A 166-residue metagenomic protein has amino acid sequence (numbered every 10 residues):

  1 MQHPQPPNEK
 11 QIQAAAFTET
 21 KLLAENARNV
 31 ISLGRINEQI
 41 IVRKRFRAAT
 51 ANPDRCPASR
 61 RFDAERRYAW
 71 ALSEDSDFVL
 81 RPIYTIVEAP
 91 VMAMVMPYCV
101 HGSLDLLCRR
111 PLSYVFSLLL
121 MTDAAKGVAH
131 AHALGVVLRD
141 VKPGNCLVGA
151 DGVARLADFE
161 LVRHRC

Functional and structural regions predicted by a protein language model:
V30, G34-S59: ATP-binding glycine-rich loop module of kinase domains
R67-D77: Structural motif at the C-terminus of the N-lobe alphaC helix and the adjacent alphaC-beta4 loop of the Hanks-type
R81-P90: Short beta-strand micro-motifs within the conserved protein kinase catalytic domain, predominantly in the N-lobe
A89-S103: Conserved short submotifs of the Hanks-type protein kinase catalytic core that shape the nucleotide-binding pocket
L104-S113: AlphaC helix of the protein kinase catalytic domain
L120-M121: Activation segment signature within eukaryotic-like protein kinase domains
A133-V148: Catalytic-loop of the protein kinase fold
A150-C166: Activation segment/activation loop of eukaryotic-type protein kinase catalytic domains
